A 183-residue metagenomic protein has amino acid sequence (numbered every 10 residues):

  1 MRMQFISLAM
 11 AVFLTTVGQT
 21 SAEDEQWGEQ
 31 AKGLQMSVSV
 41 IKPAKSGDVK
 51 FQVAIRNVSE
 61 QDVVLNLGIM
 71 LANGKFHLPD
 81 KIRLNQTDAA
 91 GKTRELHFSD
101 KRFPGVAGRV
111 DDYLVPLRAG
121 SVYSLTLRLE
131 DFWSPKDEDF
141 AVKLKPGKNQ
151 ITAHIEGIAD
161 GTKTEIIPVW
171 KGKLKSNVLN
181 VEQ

Functional and structural regions predicted by a protein language model:
S7-T16: Bacterial N-terminal signal peptides
E25-S46: N-terminal edge beta-strand
I41, D111-L117, D139-V142: Beta-strand-rich interaction surfaces with strong enrichment in secreted/lumenal proteins
I55-E60: Asparagine-centered strand-capping/turn motif at beta-strand->loop junctions
N66-L117: The feature marks short-to-medium sequence segments in extracytoplasmic or secretory-pathway proteins
V115-L129, T152, S176, V181: Short Pro-Gly-centered flexible turn/kink motifs
Y123-F132, E138-G161: Internal, hydrophobic beta-strand segments that form the core of beta-sheet-rich folds
T162-Q183: Short Trp-Ser/Thr-centered turn/loop motifs at beta-strand boundaries
